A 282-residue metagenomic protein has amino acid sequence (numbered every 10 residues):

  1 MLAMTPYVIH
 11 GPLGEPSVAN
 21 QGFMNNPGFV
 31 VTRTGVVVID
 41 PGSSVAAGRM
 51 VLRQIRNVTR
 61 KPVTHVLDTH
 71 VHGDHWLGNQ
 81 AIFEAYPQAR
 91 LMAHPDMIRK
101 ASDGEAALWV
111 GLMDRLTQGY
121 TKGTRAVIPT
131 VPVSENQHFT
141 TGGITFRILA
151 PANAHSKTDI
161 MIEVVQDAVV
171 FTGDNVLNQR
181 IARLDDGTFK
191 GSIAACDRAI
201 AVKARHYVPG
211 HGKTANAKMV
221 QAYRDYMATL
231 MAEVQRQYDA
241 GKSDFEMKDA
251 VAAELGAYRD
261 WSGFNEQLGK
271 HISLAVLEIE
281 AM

Functional and structural regions predicted by a protein language model:
M1-L2, V30, N136-T141, P209: Short acidic-hydrophobic surface loop/beta-edge motif
M4-Q54, I160-T172: Conserved beta-strand hairpin/beta-sheet module of binuclear metal-dependent hydrolase folds, prominently
T5, V30, D40, I55 (+10 more regions): Divalent metal-coordination and catalytic microenvironments
P6-G14, T117-T121, G142-F146: Short Pro/Gly-enriched beta-strand edge/turn motifs at strand-loop
A19-F23, P41-G48, H72-H75, H94 (+7 more regions): Solvent-exposed, acidic/flexible segments
G35-V37, S43-V45, H138, T145-T229 (+1 more regions): Metallo-beta-lactamase
R53-H138: Active-site HxH/HxHxD metal-binding segment of metal-dependent hydrolases
A201-V202, T214-M282: Accessory terminal helices/loops
